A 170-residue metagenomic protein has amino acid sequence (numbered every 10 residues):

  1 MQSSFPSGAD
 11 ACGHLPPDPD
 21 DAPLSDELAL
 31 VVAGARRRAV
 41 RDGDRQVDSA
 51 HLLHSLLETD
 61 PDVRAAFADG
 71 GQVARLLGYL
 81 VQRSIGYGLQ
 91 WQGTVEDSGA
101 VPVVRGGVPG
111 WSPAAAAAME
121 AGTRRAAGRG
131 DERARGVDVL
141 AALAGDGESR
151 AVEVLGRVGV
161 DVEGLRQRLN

Functional and structural regions predicted by a protein language model:
M1-N170: Histone-fold recognition with a strong bias for associated Lys/Arg-rich disordered tails
